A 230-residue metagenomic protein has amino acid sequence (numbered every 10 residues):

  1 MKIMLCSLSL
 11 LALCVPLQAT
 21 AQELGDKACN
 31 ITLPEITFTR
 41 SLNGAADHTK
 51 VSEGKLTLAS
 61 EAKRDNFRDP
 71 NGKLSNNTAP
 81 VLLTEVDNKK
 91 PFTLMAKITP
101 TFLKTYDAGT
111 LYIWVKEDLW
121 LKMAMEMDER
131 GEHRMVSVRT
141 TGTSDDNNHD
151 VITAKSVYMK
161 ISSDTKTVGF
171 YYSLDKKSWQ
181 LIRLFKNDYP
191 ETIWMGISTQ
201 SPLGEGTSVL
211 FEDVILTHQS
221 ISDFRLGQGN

Functional and structural regions predicted by a protein language model:
M1-E23: Bacterial Sec-dependent N-terminal signal peptides
Q22-N230: Extracellular glycan-recognition regions
